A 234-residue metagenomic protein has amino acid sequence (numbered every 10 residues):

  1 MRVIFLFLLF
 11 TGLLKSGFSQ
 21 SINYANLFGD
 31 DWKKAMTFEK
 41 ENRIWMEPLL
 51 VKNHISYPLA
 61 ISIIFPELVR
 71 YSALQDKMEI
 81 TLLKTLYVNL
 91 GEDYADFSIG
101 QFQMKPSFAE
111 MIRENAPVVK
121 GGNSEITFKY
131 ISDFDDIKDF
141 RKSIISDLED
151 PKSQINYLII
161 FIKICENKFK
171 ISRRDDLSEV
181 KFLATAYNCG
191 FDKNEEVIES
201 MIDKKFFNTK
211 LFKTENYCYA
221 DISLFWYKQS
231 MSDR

Functional and structural regions predicted by a protein language model:
V3-L13, S19: Sec-dependent N-terminal signal peptides
S21-R234: Catalytic glycan-binding domains that act on GlcNAc-containing polysaccharides
